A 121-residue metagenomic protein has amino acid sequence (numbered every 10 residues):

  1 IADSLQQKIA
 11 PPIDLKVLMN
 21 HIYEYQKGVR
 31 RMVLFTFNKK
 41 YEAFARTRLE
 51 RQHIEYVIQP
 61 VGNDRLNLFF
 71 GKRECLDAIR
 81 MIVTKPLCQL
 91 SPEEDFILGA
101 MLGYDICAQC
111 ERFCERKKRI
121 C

Functional and structural regions predicted by a protein language model:
I1-C121: Domain-length accessory/inserted modules outside core catalytic folds
